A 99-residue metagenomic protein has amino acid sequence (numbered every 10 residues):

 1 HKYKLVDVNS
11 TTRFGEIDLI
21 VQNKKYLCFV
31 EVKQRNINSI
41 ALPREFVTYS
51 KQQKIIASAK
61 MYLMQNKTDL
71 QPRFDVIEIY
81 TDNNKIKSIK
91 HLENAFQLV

Functional and structural regions predicted by a protein language model:
H1-R13: A short acidic/basic microdomain associated with nuclease active sites
V6, V30, D75-I77: Hydrophobic/aromatic beta-strand patches that form the interior of the parallel beta-sheet core in alpha/beta enzyme
S10, V32-Q34, N94: Active-site donor-binding loop signature of nucleotide-sugar glycosyltransferases
T12-G15, K85: Short acidic/glycine-enriched loop/turn segments that link adjacent beta-strands
G15, Y26-C28, D75, K90: Protein kinase-like catalytic core scaffold
I17-S39, I55: Conserved catalytic cores of phosphodiester-cleaving nucleases, focusing on short active-site segments
R35-M64: Mg2+/Mn2+-dependent nuclease catalytic core
M64-V99: Domain-level recognition of nuclease-like catalytic cores that cleave nucleotide substrates
